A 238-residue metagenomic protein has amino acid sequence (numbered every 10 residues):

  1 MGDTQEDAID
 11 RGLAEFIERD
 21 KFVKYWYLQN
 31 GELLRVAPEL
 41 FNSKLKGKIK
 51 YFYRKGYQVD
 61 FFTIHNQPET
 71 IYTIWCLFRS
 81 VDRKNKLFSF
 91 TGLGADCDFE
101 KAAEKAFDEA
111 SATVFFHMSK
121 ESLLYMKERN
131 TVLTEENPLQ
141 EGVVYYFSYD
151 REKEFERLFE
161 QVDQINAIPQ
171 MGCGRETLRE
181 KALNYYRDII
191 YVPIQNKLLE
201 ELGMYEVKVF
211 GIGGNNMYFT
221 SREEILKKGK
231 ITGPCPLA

Functional and structural regions predicted by a protein language model:
M1-A238: Helix-biased "structured C-terminal domain" signature
